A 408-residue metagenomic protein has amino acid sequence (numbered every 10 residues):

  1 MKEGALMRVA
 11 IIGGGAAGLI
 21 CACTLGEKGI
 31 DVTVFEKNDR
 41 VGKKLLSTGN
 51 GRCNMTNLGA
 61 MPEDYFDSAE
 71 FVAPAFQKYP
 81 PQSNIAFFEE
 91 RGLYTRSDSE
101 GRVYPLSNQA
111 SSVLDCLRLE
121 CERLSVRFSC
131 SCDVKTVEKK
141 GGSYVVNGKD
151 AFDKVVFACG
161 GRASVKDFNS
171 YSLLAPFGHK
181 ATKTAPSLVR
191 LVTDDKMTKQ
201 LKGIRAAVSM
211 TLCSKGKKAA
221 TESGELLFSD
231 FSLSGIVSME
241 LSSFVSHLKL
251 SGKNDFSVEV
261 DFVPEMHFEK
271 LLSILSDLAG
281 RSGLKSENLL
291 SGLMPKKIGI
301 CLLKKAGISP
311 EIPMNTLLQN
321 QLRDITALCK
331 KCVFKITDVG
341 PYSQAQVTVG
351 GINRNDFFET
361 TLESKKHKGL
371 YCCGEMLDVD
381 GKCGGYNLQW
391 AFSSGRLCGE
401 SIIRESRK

Functional and structural regions predicted by a protein language model:
R8-V34, C398-I403: N-terminal Rossmann-like FAD-binding beta1-loop-alpha1 element of flavoenzymes
I12, F35, V134, D150-A163 (+4 more regions): Short hydrophobic core segments
G26-N50: Glycine-rich FAD pyrophosphate-binding loop
D39-V41, L46-S47, M55-G59, H179-K183 (+1 more regions): An anion/pyrophosphate-binding glycine-rich loop and adjacent beta-alpha core in soluble alpha-beta enzymes
N50-S97: Glycine-rich active-site loop/strand segments that organize a redox cofactor
C130, I300-D380: A glycine-rich dinucleotide-binding beta-alpha-beta segment and adjacent secondary-structure elements that constitute
C130-G142: A conserved short coil-to-beta-strand element within the FAD-binding core of flavoproteins
K154-M197: Glycine-rich loop(s) and the adjacent beta-strand/alpha-helix scaffold that form part
